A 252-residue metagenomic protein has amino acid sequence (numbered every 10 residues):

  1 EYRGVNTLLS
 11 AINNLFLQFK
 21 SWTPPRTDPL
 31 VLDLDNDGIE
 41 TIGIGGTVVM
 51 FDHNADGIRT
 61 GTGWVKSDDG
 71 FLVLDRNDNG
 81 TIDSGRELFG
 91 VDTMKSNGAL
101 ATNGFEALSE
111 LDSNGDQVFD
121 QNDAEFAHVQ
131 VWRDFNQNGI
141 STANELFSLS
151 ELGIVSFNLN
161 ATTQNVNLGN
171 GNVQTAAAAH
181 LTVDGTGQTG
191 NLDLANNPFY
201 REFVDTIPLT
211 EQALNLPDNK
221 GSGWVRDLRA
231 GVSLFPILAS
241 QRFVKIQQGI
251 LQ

Functional and structural regions predicted by a protein language model:
Y2-Q252: Calcium-binding acidic motifs and repeat modules
